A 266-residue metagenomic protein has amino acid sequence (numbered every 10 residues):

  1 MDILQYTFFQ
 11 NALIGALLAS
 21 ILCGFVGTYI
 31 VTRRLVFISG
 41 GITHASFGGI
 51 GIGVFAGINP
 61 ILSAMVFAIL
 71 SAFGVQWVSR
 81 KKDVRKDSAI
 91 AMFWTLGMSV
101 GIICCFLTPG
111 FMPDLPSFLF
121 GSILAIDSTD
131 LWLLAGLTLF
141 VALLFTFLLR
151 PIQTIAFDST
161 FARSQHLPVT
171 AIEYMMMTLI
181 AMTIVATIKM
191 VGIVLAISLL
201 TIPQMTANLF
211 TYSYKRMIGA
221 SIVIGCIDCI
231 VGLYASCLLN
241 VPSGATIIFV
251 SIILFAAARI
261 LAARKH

Functional and structural regions predicted by a protein language model:
M1-I21: Membrane-interfacial amphipathic/re-entrant helices at transmembrane-helix boundaries
Y6-N11, K82, I90-R150: Transmembrane helix-bundle core of multi-pass membrane transporters and related energy-transducing complexes
L13-L18, I61-V66, A91-M92, L131-G136 (+3 more regions): Hydrophobic alpha-helical transmembrane segments
G15-G24, A45, G49, G53 (+16 more regions): Alpha-helical transmembrane segments in multi-pass membrane proteins
T28-F111, A207-G219, S236-L239, A262-R264: Short loop segments and helix-boundary regions at transmembrane helix junctions of multi-pass inner-membrane proteins
D130-I202: Helix-loop-helix "hairpin" substructures at the membrane interface of multi-pass membrane proteins
M190, V194-A245: Transmembrane alpha-helical segments in multi-pass inner-membrane proteins
V241-I248, I252-H266: Cytosolic-side transmembrane-helix boundaries in multi-pass membrane proteins
